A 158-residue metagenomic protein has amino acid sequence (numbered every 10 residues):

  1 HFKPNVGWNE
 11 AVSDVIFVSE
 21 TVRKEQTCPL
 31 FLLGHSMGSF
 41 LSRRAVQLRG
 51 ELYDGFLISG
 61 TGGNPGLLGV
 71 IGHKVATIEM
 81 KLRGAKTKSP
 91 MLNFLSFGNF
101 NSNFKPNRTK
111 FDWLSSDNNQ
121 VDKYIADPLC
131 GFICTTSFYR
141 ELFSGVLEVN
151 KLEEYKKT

Functional and structural regions predicted by a protein language model:
H1-V6: Cap/lid segment of the alpha/beta-hydrolase catalytic domain
G7, A11, F138: Phosphate/oxyanion-binding active-site loops and adjacent basic polyanion-contact surfaces
E10-C28: Conserved acidic catalytic loop of the alpha/beta-hydrolase fold
F17-V22, L48, E148-L152: A generic secondary-structure signal
Q26-S36: Alpha/beta-hydrolase fold nucleophile elbow
G34-R44: Glycine-rich nucleophile elbow surrounding the catalytic serine of serine-hydrolase chemistry
S42-L129: Alpha/beta-hydrolase-fold enzymes
T136-T158: Conserved serine/cysteine hydrolase catalytic core
